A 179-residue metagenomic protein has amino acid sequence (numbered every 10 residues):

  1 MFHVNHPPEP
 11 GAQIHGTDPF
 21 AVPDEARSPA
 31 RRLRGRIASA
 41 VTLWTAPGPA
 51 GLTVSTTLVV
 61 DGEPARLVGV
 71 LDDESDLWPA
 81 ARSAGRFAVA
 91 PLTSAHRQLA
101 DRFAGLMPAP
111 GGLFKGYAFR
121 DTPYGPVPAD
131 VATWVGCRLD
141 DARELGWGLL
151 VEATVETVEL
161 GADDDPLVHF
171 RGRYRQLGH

Functional and structural regions predicted by a protein language model:
F2-H179: Basic, polyanion-binding surface patches
